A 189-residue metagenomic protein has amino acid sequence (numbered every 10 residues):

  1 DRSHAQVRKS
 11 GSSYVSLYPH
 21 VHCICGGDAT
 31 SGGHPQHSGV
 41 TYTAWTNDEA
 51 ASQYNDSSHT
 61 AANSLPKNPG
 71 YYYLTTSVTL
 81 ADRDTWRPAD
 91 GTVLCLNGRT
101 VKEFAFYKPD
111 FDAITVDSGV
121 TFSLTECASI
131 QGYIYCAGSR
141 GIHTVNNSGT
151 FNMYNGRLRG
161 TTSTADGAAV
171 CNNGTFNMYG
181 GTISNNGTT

Functional and structural regions predicted by a protein language model:
D1, S12, L94, R99 (+7 more regions): Solvent-exposed loop/turn tips at the surfaces of repeat/solenoid architectures
D1-K67: Extracellular/surface-exposed low-complexity segments
R2-H4, P69-G70, G91, G119: Glycine-centered loop/turn motifs
N55-S58, D117-S118, R159-G160, Y179-G180: Extracytoplasmic/secretory soluble proteins
S64-A81, T92-R99: Glycine-rich repeat segments that build the extracellular carbohydrate-interaction surface of secreted and virion
T79-V93, K102-E126, Y133-F151, T164-A165 (+1 more regions): Extracellular beta-strand-rich solenoid/capping regions of secreted or surface-exposed proteins that bind or remodel
